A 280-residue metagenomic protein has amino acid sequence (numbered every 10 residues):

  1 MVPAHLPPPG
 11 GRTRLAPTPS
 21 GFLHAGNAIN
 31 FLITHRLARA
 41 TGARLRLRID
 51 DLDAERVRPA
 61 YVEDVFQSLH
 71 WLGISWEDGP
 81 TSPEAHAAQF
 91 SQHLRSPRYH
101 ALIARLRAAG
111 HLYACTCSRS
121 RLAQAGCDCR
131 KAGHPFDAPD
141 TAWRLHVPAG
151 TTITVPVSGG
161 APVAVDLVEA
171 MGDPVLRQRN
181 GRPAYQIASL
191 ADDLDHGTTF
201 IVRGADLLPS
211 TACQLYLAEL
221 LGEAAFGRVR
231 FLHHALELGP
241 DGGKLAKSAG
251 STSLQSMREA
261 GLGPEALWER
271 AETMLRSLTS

Functional and structural regions predicted by a protein language model:
M1-C127, A205-F226, S277: N-terminal Rossmann-like or analogous alpha/beta NTP/dinucleotide-binding catalytic cores that position adenine
M1-F22, A40, L45, L72 (+4 more regions): Non-catalytic terminal extensions that flank enzyme cores
A60, D64, A132-G133, W268: Alpha-helix boundary/capping detector
A104-A108, L194, R258, E272: Alpha-helix boundary recognition
A114-A246, S253-R258, T279: Active-site cores that bind ATP or allylic diphosphates and position pyrophosphate for catalysis
